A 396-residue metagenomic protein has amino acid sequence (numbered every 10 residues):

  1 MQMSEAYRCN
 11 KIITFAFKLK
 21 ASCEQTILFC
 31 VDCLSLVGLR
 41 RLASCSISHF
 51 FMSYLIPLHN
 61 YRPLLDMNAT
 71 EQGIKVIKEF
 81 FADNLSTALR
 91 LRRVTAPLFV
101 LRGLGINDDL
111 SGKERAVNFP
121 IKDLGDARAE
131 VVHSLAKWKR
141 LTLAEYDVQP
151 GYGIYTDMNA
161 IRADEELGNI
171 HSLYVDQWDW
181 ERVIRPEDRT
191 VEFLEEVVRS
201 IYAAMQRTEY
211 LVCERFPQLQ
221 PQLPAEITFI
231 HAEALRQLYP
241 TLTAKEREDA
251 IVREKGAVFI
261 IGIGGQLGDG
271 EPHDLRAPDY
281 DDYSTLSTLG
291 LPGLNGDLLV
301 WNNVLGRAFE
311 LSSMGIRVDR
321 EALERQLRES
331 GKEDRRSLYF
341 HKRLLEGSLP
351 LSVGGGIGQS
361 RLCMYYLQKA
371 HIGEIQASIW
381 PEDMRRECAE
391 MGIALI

Functional and structural regions predicted by a protein language model:
M1-M3: Methionine residue identity
Y7, F15-F17, F29, F50-F51: Aromatic (phenylalanine/tyrosine) cluster motif
C9, C23, C30-C33, C45: Cysteine-centered motifs
L19, L28, L34-L42: Leucine-biased recognition of intrinsically disordered, low-complexity hydrophobic segments
R41-F51: Short, Lys/Arg-enriched N-terminal segments with co-localized hydrophobic residues within the first ~10-30 amino acids
S53-H171, D179-V183: Class II aminoacyl-tRNA synthetase-like tRNA-binding/catalytic domains
T156-A250: Extended, charged alpha-beta segments that form solvent-exposed binding/catalytic grooves in nucleic-acid-handling
I161, A232-I396: A translation/RNA-centric and nucleic-acid-associated enzymatic feature enriched in Class II aminoacyl-tRNA synthetases
